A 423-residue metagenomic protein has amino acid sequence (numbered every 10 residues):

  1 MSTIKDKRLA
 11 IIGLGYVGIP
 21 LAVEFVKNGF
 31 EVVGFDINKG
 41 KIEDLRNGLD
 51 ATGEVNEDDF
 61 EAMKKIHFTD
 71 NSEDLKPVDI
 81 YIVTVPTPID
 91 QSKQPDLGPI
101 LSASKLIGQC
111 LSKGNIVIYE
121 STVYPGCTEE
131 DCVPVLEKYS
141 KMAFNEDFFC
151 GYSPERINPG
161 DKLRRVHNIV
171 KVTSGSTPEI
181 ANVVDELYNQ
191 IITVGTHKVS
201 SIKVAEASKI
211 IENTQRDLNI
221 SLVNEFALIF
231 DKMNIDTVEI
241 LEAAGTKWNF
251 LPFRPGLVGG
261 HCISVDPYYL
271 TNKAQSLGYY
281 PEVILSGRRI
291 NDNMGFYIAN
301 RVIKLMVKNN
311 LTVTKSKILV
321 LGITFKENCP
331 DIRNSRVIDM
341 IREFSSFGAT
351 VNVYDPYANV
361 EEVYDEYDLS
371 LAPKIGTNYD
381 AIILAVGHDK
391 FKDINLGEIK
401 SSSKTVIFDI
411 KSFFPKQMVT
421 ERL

Functional and structural regions predicted by a protein language model:
M1-L423: Structural/interface elements that position substrates and couple domains in central-metabolism enzymes
